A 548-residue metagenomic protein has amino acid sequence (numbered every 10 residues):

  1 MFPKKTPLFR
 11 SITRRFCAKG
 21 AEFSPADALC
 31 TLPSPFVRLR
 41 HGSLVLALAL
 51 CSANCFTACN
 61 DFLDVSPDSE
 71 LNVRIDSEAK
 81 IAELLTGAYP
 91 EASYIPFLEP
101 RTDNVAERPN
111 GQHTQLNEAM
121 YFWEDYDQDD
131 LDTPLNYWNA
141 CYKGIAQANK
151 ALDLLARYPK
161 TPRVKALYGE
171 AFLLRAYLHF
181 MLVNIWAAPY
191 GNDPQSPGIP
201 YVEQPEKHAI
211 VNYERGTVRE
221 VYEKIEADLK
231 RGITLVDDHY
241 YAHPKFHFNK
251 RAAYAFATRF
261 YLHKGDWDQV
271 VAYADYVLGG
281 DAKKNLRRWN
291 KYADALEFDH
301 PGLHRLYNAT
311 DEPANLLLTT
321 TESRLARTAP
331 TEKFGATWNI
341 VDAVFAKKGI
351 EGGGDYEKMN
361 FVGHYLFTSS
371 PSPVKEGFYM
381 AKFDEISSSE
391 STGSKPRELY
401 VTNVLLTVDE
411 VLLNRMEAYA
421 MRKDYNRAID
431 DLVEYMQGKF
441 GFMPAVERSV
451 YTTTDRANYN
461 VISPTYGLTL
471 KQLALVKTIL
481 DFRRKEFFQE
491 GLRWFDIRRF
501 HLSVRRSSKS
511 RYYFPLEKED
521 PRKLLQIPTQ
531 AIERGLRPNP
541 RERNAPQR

Functional and structural regions predicted by a protein language model:
M1-R38: N-terminal secretory signal peptides that target proteins for export/translocation
F2, C59-D103, G349-D355, H501-R548: Membrane-proximal, proline-rich intrinsically disordered regions
S43-N54: Bacterial N-terminal signal peptides
N117-W186, G216-E220, L229-D238, P396-N403 (+3 more regions): Conserved, well-structured interaction surfaces
I185-K224: Short coil/linker segments at helix-helix boundaries
Q269-D409, F442-Y466, E486-L492, I497-H501 (+1 more regions): Hydrophobic-face positions in mid-chain alpha helices that act as interaction patches
